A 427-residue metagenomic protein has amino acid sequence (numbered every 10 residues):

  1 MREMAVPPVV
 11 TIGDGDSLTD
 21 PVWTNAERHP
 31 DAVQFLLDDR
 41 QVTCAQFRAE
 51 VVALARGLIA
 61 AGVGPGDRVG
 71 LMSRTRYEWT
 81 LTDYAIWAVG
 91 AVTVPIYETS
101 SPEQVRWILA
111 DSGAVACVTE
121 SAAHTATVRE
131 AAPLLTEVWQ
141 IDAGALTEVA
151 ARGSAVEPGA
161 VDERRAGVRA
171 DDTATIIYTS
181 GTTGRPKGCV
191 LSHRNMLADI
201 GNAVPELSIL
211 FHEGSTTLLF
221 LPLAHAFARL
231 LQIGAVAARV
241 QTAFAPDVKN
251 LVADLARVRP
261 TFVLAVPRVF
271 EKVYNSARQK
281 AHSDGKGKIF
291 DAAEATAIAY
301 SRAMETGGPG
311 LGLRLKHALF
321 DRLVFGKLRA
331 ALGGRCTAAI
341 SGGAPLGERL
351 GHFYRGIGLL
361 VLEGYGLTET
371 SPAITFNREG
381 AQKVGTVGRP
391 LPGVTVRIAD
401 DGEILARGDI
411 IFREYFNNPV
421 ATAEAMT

Functional and structural regions predicted by a protein language model:
P7-D16, L146-T173: Flexible, low-complexity linker/hinge segments
D14, D31-Y84, S101-R106, H193: Conserved AMP-binding/adenylate-forming core of the ANL superfamily
T43-A45, A174-I200: Conserved AMP-binding A3 loop
R56, A60-A61, A88-R152, E163: Structural core segment of the AMP-binding/adenylate-forming
D67, E98-E130, D199-L218, V248-F262 (+1 more regions): Conserved ATP-dependent adenylate/AMP-binding module captured primarily in the ANL superfamily
Q140, V156-Y178, R185, L210-T216: Conserved pre-ATP/AMP-binding loop-to-beta segment of ANL
L197-T216, L223-R322, R335: Conserved AMP-binding/adenylation subdomain of ANL enzymes
S301, F320-T427: Conserved AMP-binding/adenylate-forming
